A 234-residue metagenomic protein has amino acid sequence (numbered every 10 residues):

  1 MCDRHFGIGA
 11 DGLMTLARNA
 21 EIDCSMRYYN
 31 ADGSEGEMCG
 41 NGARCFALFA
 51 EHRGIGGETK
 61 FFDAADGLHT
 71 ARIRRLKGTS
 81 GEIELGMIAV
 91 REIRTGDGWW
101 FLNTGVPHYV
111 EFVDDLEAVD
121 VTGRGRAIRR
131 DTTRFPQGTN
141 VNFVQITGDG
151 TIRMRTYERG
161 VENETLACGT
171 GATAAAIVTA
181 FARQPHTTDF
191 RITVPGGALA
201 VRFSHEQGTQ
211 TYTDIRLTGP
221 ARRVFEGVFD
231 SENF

Functional and structural regions predicted by a protein language model:
M1-T79, V110-F234: A glycine-rich beta-to-alpha transition motif near the start of alpha/beta enzyme domains, typified by
L85-W99, V121-I128: Active-site glycine-rich loop that binds ribose-phosphate moieties when present
I93, D97-D120: Internal active-site segments that recognize and position negatively charged phosphoryl groups and nucleotide moieties
